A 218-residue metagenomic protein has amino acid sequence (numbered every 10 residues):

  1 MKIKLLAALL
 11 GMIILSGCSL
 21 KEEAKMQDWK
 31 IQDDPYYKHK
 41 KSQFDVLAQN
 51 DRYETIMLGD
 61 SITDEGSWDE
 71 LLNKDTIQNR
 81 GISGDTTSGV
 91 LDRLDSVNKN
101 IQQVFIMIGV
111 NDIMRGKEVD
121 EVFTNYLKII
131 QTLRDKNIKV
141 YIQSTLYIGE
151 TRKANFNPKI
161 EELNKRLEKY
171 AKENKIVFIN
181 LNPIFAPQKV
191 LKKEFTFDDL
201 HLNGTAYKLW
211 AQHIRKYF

Functional and structural regions predicted by a protein language model:
M1-I56, W68, N73, K169-K172 (+1 more regions): N-terminal secretory targeting modules
D28-I31, K74-T87, I113-K117, D199: Acidic/histidine-rich helix-loop elements that form or flank divalent-metal/phosphate-binding sites at the catalytic
I56-L58, Q78, V104: Conserved beta-strand elements of the Class I
L58-D60, Q143, I179: Active-site flanking residues adjacent to catalytic metal/cofactor-binding acidic residues
D64-L72, T87-T124, Y141-T151: Oxyanion-hole/transition-state-stabilizing segment in secreted/luminal serine hydrolases and related acyltransferases
Q102, K136-K139, I176: A short helix->loop->beta-strand "cap" motif at the edges of active sites that frequently abuts
V119-K128, N157-N164: Charged helix-capping and loop-helix junction motifs
Y147-F218: Catalytic His-Asp segment of secreted/periplasmic serine-dependent ester chemistry enzymes
